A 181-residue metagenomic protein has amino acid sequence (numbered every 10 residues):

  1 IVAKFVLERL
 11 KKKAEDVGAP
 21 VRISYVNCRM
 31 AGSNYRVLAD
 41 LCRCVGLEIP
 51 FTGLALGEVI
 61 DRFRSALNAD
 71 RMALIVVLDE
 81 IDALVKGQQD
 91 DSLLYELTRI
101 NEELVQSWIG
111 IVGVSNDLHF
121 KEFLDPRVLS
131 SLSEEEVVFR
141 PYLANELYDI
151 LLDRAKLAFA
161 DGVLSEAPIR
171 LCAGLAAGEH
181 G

Functional and structural regions predicted by a protein language model:
A3, L7-K11, A19-R22, R29-D153 (+1 more regions): Mid-core helix/loop region of P-loop NTP-binding domains shared across ATPases and GTPases
